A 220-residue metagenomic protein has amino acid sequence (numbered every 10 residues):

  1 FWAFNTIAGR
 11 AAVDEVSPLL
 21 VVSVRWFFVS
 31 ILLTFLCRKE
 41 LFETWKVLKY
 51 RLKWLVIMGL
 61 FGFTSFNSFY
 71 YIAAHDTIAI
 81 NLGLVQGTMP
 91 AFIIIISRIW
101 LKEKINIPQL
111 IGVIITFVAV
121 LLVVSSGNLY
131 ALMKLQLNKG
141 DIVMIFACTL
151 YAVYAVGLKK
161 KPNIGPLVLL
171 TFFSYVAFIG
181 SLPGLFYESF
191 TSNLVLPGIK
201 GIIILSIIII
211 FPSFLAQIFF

Functional and structural regions predicted by a protein language model:
F1-T6, T34, E40-Q86, L122 (+1 more regions): Specific transmembrane alpha-helical segments of multi-pass solute transporters/efflux pumps, especially DMT/EamA
F1-V24, M133-K160, I179-G184, I203-L205: Glycine-/small-residue-enriched transmembrane alpha-helix faces in small-molecule transporters and effluxers
F4-V16, V21, F28, N67-T77 (+3 more regions): Juxtamembrane C-cap of transmembrane helices in multi-pass membrane transport proteins
N5, F28-L32, V85-I99, I114-I115 (+4 more regions): Alpha-helical transmembrane segments of compact multi-pass small-molecule transporters, enriched in specific families
E15-S65, F92-I93, T149-Y154, L170-S189 (+1 more regions): Transmembrane alpha-helices of multi-pass small-molecule transport proteins
L20-I31, Y70-L110, A147: Specific alpha-helical transmembrane segments that line the substrate/conduction pathway and gating interfaces
L33, V56, I105-G127, C148 (+1 more regions): Hydrophobic transmembrane alpha-helices of multi-pass small-molecule transport proteins
K46-Y50, G83-Q86, I99-L122, K134-D141 (+1 more regions): Loop-to-transmembrane alpha-helix entry segments
